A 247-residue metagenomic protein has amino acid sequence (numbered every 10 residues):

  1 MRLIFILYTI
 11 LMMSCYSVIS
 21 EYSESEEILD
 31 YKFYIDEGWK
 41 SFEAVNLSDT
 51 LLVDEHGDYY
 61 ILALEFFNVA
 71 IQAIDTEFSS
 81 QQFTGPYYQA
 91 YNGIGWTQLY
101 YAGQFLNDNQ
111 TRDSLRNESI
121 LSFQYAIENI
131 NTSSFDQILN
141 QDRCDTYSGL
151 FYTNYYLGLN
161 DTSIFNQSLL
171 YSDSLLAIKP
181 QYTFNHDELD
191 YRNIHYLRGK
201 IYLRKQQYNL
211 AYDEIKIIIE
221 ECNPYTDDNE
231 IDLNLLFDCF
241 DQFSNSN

Functional and structural regions predicted by a protein language model:
M13-S14: C-terminal motif of bacterial Sec signal peptides marking the signal peptidase cleavage site
Y22-E27, N68-A90, Q104-N109, Q124-C144 (+2 more regions): Flexible helix-coil transition and linker loops at the boundaries of alpha-helical arrays
S25-L51, Q82-L106, Q137-L159, E188-I201 (+1 more regions): Amphipathic alpha-helical repeat scaffolds of TPR domains
D49-T50, T76, S114, T162 (+2 more regions): Coil residues (strongly favoring Ser/Thr
H186-L189, L197, Y208-D213, I219-N247: Terminal, low-structured helical/coil segments at or just beyond the last alpha-helical repeat
